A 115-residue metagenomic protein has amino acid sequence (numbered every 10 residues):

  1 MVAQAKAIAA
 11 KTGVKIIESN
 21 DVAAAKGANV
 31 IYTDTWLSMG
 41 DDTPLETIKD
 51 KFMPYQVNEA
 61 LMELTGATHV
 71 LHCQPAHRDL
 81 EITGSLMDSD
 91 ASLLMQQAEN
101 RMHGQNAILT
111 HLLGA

Functional and structural regions predicted by a protein language model:
M1-V2: Ligand/cofactor pocket segment of small-molecule handling proteins
A5-S85: Rossmann-like adenosine-cofactor binding region
A67-T68, C73-A115: Adenosine-phosphate binding glycine-rich loop
